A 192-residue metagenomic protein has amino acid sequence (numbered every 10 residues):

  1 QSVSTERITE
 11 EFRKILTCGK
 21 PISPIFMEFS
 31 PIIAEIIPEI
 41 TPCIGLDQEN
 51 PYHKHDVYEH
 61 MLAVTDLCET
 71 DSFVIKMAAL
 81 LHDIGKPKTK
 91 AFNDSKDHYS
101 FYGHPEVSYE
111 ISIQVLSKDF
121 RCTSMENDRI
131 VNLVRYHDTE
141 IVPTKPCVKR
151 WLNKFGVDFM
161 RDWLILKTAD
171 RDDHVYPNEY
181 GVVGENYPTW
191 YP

Functional and structural regions predicted by a protein language model:
Q1-S72, K76, I84-G103, V107-C122: Glycine- and charge-enriched loop/helix tracts that form the active or gating conduit in phosphate/cation-handling
R7, E11, P21-I25, I32-E35 (+5 more regions): Exposed alpha-helical structural elements
L46-D66, R121-E179: Histidine/acidic-rich helix-loop-helix segments that form or flank divalent-metal centers in metalloenzyme catalytic
H60, M77, E185-P192: C-terminal accessory/binding modules appended to enzymatic or scaffolding proteins
M77-L81, I165: Residue-level marker of motif borders
D94-S112, S124-D138, W151, V183-N186: Active/binding-pocket-proximal capping segment
Y102, G156-V157, Y187-W190: Short, surface-exposed linear patches
